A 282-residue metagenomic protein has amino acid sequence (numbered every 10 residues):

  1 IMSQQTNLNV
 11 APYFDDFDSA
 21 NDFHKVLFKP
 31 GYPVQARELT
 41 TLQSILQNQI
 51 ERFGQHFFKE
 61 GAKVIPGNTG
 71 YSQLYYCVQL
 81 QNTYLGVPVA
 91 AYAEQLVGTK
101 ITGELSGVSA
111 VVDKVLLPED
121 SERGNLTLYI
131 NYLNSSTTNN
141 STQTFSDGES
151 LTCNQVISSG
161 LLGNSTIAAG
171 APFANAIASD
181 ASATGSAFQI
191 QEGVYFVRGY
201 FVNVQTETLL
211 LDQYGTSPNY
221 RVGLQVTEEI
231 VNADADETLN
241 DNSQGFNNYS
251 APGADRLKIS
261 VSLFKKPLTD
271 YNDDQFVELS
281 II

Functional and structural regions predicted by a protein language model:
M2-I282: Subunit-assembly interface segments of extracellular/virion macromolecular structures
